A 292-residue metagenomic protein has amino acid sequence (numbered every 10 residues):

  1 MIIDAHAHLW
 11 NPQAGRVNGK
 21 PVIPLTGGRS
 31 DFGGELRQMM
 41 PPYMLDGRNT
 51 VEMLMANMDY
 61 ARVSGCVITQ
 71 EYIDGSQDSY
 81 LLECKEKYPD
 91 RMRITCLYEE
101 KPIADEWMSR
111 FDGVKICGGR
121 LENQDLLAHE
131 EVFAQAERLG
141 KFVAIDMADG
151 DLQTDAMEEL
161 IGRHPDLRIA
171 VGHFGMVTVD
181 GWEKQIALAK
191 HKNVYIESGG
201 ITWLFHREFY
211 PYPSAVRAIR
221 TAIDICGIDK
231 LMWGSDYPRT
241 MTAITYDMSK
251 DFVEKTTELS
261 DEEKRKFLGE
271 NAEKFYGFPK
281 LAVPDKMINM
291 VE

Functional and structural regions predicted by a protein language model:
M1-A5, P12-Y60, G65, R220-T221 (+2 more regions): Mid-to-C-terminal alpha-helical segments outside catalytic/metal-binding sites
I3-A7, C66-T69, M92-C96, D112-I116 (+4 more regions): Hydrophobic faces of well-ordered beta-strands that scaffold small-molecule active sites in alpha/beta enzyme cores
H8, E71, L97-K101, C117-G119 (+4 more regions): Active-site beta-loop-alpha junctions enriched in small/polar residues
D46-I103: A metal-dependent hydrolase metal-coordination microenvironment
V51-M55, D78-K85, A104-D105, F133 (+3 more regions): Generic structural signal for well-ordered alpha-helices, preferentially at hydrophobic/aromatic core positions
R93-S109, I116-Q124: Substrate-binding cleft of extracellular glycoside hydrolase catalytic domains
L121-M232, K274, P279-E292: Catalytic pocket-lining loop regions of alpha/beta-barrel enzymes, especially the amidohydrolase/enolase/GH5 lineages
